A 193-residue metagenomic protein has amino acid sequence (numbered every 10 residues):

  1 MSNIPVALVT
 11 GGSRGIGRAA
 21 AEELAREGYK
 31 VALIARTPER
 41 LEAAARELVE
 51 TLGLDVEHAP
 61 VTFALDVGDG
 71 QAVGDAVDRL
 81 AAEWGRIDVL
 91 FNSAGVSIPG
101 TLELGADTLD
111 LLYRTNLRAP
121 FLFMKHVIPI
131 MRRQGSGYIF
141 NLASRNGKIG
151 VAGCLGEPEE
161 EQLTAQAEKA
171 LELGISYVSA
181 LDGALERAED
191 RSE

Functional and structural regions predicted by a protein language model:
S13-R14: Conserved glycine-rich cofactor-binding loop
Y29-A44: Conserved glycine-rich Rossmann-like NAD(P)H-binding loop of the short-chain dehydrogenase/reductase
A64-D75, A106: The beta1-alpha1 cofactor-binding region of Rossmann-like NAD(H)/NADP(H)-dependent oxidoreductases
S93-I98: Conserved NAD(P)H cofactor-binding loop of Rossmann-fold oxidoreductase domains
G100-Y113: Substrate-binding pocket helix/loop in short-chain dehydrogenase/reductase
M124-K125: A short, exposed helix-loop element centered on a Lys and neighboring polar residues
F140-E159: Catalytic loop of short-chain dehydrogenase/reductase
